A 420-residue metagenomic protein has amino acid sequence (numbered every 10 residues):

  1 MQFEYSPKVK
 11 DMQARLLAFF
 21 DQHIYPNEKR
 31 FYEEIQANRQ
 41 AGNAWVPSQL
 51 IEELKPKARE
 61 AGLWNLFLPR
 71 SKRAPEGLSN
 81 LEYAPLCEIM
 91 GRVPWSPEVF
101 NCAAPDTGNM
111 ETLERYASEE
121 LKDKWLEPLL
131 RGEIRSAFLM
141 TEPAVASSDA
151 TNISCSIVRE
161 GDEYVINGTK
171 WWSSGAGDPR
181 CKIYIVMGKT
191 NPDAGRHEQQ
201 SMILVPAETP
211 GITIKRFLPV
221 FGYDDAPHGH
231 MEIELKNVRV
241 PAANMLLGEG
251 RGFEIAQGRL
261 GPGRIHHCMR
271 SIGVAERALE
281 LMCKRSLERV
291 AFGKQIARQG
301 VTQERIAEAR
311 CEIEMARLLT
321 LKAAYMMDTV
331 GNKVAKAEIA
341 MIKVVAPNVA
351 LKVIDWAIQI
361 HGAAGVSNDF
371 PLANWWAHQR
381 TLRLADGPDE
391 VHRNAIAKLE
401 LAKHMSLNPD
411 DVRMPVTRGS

Functional and structural regions predicted by a protein language model:
M1-P94, C102-A103, Y116-L121, P128-E133 (+4 more regions): Alpha-helical interface subdomain recognition
P75, S147, I214, N244-E249: Cytochrome P450 core scaffold surrounding the K-helix E-X-X-R motif and the conserved "meander" helix-loop region
L78, S148-T151, A176-C181, R196-Q199 (+2 more regions): Short glycine/proline-enriched turns and hinge-like loops at secondary-structure junctions
A103-M110: Short, conserved phosphate-binding/catalytic loop or strand-edge motifs used in phosphoryl-/nucleotidyl-transfer
M110-Y116, F138-L139, D193: Flexible, glycine-rich active-site loops centered on histidine and acidic residues that chelate a metal or position
G132-T141: A short, Trp-centered hydrophobic/proline-enriched beta-strand micro-motif
N152, P210-R239: Flexible, small-/acidic-enriched active-site or ligand-binding loops
D162-E163, N167-K215: A short core secondary-structure module
